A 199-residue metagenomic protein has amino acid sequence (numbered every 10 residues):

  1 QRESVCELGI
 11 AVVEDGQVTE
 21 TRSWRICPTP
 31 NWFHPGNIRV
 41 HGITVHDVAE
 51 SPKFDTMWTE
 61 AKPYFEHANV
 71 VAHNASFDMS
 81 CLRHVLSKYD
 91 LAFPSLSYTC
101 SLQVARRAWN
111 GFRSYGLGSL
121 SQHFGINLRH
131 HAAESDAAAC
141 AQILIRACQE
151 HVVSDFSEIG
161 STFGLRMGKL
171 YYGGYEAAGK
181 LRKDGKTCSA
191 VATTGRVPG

Functional and structural regions predicted by a protein language model:
Q1-L96, N110-H131: Conserved non-catalytic scaffold segment of RNase H-like nuclease domains
S95-A105: A short, structured active-site edge motif that brings together acidic residues
A133-A147: Acidic, divalent-metal-coordinating active-site segment for phosphoryl/phosphodiester hydrolysis, typified by short
I145-G199: Acidic two-metal-ion nuclease catalytic site recognized across multiple nuclease folds, prominently DnaQ/RNase D-T
